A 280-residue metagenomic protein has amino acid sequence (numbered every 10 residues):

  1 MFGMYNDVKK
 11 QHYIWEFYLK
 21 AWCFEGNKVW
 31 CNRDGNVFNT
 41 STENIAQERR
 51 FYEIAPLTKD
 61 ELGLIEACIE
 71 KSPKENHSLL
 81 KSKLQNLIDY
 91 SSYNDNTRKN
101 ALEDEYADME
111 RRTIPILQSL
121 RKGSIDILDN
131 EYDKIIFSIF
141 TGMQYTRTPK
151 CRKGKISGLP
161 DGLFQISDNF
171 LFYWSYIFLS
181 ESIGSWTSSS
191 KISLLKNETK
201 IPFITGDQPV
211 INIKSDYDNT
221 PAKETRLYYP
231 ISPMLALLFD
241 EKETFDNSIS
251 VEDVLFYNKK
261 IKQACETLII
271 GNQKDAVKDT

Functional and structural regions predicted by a protein language model:
F2-T280: Alpha-helical structural context detector biased toward long hydrophobic helices
